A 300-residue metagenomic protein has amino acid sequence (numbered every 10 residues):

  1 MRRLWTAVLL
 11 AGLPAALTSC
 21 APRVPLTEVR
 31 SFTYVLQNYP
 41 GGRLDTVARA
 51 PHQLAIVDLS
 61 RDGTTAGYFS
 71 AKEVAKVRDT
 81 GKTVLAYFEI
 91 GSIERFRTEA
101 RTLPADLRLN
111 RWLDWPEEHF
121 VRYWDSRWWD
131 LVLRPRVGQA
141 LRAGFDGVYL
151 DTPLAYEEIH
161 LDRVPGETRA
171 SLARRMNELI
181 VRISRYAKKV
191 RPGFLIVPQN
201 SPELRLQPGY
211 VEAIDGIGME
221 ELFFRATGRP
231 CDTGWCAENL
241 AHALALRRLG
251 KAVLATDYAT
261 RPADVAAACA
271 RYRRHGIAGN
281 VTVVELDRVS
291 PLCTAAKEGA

Functional and structural regions predicted by a protein language model:
M1-A21: Secretory targeting and sorting signals
A21-A300: Glycan-processing catalytic domains of CAZymes
